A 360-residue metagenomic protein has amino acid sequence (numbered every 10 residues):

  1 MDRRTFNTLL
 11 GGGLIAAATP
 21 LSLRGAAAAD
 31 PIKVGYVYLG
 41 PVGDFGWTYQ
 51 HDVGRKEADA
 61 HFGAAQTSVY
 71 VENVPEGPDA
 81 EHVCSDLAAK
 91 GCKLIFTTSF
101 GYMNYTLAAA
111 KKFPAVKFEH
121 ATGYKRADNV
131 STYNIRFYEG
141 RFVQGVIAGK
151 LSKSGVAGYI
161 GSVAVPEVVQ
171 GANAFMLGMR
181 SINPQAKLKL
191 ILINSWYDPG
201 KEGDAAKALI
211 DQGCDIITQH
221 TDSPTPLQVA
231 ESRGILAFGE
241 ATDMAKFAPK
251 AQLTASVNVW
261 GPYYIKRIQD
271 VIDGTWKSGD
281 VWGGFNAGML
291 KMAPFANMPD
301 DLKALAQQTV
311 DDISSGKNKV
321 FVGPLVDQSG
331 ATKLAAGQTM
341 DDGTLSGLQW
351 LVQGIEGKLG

Functional and structural regions predicted by a protein language model:
M1, L21-Y36: C-terminal segment of N-terminal export signals and the immediately downstream linker at the start of the mature
T5-G25: N-terminal export signals
A29-G360: A residue-level marker of the well-folded mature domains of exported/periplasmic proteins
